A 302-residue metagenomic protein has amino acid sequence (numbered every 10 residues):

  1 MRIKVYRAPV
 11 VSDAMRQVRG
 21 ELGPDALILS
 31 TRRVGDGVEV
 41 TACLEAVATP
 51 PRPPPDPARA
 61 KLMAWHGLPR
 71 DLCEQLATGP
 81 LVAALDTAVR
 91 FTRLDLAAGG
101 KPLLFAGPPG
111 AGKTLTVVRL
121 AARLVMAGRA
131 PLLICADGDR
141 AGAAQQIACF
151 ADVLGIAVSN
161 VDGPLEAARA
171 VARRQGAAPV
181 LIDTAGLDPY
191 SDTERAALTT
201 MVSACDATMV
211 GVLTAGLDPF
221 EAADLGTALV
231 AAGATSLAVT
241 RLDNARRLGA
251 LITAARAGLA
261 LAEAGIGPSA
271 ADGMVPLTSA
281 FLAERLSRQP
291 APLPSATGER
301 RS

Functional and structural regions predicted by a protein language model:
M1-P53: Charged, low-complexity terminal tails
R7, A26-S30, L132-I134, A157-V161 (+3 more regions): Short hydrophobic alpha-helical runs that function as membrane-insertion/retention elements
A14, P69, T114, I147 (+4 more regions): Residue-level signature of catalytic and energy-coupling elements of molecular machines, predominantly ATP/GTP-dependent
G20, S30-R32, D95-A97, Y190-D192 (+1 more regions): Replace "in large, NTP-powered and nucleic-acid-processing enzymes" with "in large, NTP-powered factors and other
R32-Q175: Primarily NTPase-proximal linker/entry elements flanking Walker-type ATP/GTP-binding cores
E45-P55, A291-S302: Intrinsically disordered, low-complexity linkers and terminal tails enriched in Pro/Gly and often acidic or mixed-charge
M126-R129, L181, L229: N-terminal loops that bind phosphate or other acidic moieties and the adjacent beta-alpha structural core
G163-R173, P179, L187-P292: Conserved catalytic-core segment of NTP-binding enzymes
